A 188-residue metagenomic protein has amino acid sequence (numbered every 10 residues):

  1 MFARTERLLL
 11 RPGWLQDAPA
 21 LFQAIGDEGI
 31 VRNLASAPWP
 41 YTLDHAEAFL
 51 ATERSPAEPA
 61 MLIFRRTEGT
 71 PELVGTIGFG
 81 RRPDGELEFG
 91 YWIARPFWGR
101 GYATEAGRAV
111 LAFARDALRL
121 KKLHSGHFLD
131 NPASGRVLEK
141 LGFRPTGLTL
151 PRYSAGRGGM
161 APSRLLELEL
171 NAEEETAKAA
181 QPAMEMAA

Functional and structural regions predicted by a protein language model:
M1, A37, P59-M61: Flexible, nucleotide-binding loop/lid elements of kinase catalytic cores
M1-G29, I63-A188: Acyl-donor (CoA/ACP) binding surface of acyl/acetyltransferases
G29-A51: Conserved GNAT-fold acetyl-CoA-binding loop/helix
V31, P40, P56-P59, L120: A general structural signal for well-ordered secondary-structure junctions
P40-D44, E53-S55, R108-V110, S154-R157: Short C-terminal domain-edge/linker segments immediately following a structured domain
L50-L62: A short helix-loop-beta-strand connector motif used in the catalytic cores of GNAT acetyltransferases and, in some
